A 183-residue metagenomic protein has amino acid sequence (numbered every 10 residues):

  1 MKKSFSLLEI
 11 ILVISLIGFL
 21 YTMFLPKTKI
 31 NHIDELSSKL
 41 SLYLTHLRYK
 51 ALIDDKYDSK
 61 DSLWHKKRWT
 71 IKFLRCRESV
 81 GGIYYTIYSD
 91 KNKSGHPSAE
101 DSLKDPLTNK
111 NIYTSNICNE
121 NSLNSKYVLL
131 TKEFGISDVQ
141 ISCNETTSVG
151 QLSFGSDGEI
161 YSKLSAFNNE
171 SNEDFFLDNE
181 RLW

Functional and structural regions predicted by a protein language model:
M1-Y21, L25, K29: Glycine-centered recognition micro-motifs in short, flexible terminal segments and loops
F19-T45, Y49, I53-W183: N-terminal helix-rich module
